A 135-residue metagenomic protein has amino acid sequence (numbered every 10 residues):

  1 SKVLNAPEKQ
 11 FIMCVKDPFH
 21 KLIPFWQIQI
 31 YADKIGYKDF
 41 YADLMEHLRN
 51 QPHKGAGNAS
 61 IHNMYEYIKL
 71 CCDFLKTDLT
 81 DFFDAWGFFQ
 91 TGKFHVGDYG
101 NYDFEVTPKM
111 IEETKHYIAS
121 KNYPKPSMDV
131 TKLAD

Functional and structural regions predicted by a protein language model:
S1-I35, A42, E46-N58: Acidic/His/Gly-enriched intrinsically disordered linker/tail segments that often contain short helix/coil "MoRF-like"
Q29-A42, C72-D84: Structural helix-adjacent loops and short alpha-helical linkers that scaffold large soluble proteins
A59-D135: Beta/coil-rich, acidic/histidine-enriched accessory regions frequently appended to metallopeptidases
